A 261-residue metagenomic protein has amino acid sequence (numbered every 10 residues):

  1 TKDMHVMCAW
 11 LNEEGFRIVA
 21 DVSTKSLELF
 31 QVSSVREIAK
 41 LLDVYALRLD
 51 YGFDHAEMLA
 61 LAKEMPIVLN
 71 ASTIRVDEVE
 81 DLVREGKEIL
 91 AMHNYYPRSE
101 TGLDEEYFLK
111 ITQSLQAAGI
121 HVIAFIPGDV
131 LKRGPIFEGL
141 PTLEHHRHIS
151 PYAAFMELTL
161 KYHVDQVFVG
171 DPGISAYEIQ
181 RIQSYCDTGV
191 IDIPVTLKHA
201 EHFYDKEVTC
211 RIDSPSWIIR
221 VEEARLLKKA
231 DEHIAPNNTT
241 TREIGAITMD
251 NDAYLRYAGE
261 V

Functional and structural regions predicted by a protein language model:
T1-R84, E88: Active-site beta->alpha loop and helix N-cap motifs at the rims of alpha/beta catalytic domains
K2, R17, K25, K40 (+8 more regions): Context-gated lysine
N12, N70, N94, N237-N238 (+1 more regions): Detector for Asparagine
I18-E37, V44-L59, E106-K110, L160-V169 (+1 more regions): Electropositive, surface-exposed helix/loop patches at the edges of structured domains that serve as adaptable
A20, K63-E64, Y95, F137-P141 (+1 more regions): N-terminal start-of-chain detector that recognizes signal peptides and the immediate post-cleavage beginning
N70-H199: Catalytic alpha/beta core domains of metabolic enzymes, predominantly
T196-V261: C-terminal functional modules
